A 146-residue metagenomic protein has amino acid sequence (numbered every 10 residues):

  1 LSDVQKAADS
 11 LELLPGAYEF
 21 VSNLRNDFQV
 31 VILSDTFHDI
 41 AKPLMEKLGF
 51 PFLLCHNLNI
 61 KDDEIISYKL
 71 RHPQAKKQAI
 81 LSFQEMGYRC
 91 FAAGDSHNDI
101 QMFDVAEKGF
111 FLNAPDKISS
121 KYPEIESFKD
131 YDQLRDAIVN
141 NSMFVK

Functional and structural regions predicted by a protein language model:
L1-G16: Metal-dependent phosphoesterase signature
S10-L14, S34, P73: A conditional alpha-helix N-cap/helix-loop micro-motif detector
G16, A79, I100-D104: Acidic, metal-associated active-site segment
A17-E46, F52-N57, F103: Substrate-recognition element of Asp-dependent hydrolases with the DxDx(T/V) motif
V30, S34-D35, Y88-K129: Acidic, Mg2+-coordinating phosphoryl-transfer loop and its flanking beta/alpha structural elements, shared across
D39-C90, K121: Substrate-recognition "cap/lid" segment bordering the active-site pocket of phosphatases
C55-K61, A114-I118, Y131-L134: Short, acidic/turn-prone active-site loops that include or flank metal/cofactor- and phosphate-binding residues
D136-V145: Short amphipathic alpha-helix with an adjacent loop that forms part of the alpha/beta core around
